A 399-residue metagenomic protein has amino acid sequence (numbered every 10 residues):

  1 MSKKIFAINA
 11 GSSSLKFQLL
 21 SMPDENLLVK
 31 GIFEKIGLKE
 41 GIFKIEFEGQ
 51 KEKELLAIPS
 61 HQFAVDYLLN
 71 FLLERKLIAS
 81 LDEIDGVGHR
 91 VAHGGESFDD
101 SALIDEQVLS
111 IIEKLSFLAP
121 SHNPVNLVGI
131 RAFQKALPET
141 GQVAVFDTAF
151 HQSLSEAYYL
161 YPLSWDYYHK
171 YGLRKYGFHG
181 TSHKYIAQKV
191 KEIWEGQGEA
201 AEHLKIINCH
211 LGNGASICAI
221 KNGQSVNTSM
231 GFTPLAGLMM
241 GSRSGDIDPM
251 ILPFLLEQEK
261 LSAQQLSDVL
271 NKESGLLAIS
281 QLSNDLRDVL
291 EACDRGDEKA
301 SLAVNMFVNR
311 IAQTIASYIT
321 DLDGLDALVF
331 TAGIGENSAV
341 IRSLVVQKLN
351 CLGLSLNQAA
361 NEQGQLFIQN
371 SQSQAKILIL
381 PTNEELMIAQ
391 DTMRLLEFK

Functional and structural regions predicted by a protein language model:
I5, S14-P59: Short glycine-rich, Thr/Ser-proximal phosphate-binding strand/loop in the N-terminal lobe of ATP-dependent enzymes
F71-I84, V190-E199, I315-D326: Phosphate/pyrophosphate-binding loops at sites that engage ATP/ADP/AMP, CoA/4′-phosphopantetheine, polyphosphate
L72-H122, G141-V143, A149-Y158: Short beta-strand-loop/turn "lid" adjacent to the catalytic site in phosphate-handling enzymes
S153-Q258: Glycine-rich phosphate-binding loop of actin/hexokinase-like ATP-binding domains
G212, D326-K348: Glycine-rich phosphate-binding loops at beta-strand->alpha-helix junctions
D268, G275-I279, L286-D321: Adenine-nucleotide phosphate-binding core of ATP-dependent small-molecule kinases
A339, S343-E384: Conserved phosphate-binding/catalytic loops in two-lobed NTP-binding clefts
